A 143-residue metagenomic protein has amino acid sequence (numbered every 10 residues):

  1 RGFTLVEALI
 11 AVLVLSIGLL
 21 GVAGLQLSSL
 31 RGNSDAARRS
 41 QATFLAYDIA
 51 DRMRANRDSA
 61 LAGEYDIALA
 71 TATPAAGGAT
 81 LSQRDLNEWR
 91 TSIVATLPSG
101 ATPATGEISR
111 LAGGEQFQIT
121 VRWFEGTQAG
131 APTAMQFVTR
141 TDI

Functional and structural regions predicted by a protein language model:
F3-A46: Aliphatic-rich helix starts adjacent to a transmembrane/signal segment
R31-I143: Flexible, low-complexity segments enriched in proline/glycine/serine and punctuated by aromatic residues
